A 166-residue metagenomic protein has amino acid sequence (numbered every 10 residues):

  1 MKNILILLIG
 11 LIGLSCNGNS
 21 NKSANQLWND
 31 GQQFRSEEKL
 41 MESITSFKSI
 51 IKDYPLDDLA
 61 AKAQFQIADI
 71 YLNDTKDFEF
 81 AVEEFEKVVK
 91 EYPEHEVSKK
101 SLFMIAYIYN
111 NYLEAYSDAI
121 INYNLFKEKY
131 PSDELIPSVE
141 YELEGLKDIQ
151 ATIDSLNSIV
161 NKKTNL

Functional and structural regions predicted by a protein language model:
I4-L7, C16-L166: Acidic, polar-rich low-complexity tracts and alpha-helical solenoid repeat scaffolds
